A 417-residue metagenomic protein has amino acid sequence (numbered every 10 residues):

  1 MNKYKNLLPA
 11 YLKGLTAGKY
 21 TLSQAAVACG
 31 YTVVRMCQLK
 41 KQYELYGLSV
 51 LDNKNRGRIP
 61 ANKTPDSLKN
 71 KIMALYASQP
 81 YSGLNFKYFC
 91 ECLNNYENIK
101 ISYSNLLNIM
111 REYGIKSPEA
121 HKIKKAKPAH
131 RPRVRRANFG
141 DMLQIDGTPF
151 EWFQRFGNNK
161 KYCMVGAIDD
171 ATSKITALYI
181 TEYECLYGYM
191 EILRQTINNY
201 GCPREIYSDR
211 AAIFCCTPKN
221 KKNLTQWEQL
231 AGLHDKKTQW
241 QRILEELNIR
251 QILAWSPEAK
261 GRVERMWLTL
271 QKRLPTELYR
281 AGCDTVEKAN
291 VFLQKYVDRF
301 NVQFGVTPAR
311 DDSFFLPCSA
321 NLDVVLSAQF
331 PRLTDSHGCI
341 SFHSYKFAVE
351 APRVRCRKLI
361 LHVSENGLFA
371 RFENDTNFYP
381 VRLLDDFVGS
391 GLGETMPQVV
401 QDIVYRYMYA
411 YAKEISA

Functional and structural regions predicted by a protein language model:
K3-Y20, K69-P80: Short, amphipathic alpha-helical "recognition" segments used to contact nucleic acids or chromatin
S23-C29, F89: Short alpha-helical "recognition helix" segments of helix-turn-helix
V34-C37, S104: Key DNA-contact positions within bacterial/archaeal DNA-binding proteins
V50-E151, W227-D235, S313-L322: Basic, flexible linker segments flanking DNA-binding modules in nucleic acid-interacting mobile-element proteins
I99-K100, N108-I168, T172-I175, E182 (+4 more regions): Mobile-element integrase/transposase regions, centering on the N-terminal DNA-binding/Zn-coordinating module
I197-G232, P257: Acidic/histidine-rich, metal-coordinating catalytic segments
L233, Q239-A309, F315-V324: Charged alpha-helix within mobile-element recombinases
V297-A417: C-terminal, beta-rich DNA-binding module of retroviral/retroelements integrases
